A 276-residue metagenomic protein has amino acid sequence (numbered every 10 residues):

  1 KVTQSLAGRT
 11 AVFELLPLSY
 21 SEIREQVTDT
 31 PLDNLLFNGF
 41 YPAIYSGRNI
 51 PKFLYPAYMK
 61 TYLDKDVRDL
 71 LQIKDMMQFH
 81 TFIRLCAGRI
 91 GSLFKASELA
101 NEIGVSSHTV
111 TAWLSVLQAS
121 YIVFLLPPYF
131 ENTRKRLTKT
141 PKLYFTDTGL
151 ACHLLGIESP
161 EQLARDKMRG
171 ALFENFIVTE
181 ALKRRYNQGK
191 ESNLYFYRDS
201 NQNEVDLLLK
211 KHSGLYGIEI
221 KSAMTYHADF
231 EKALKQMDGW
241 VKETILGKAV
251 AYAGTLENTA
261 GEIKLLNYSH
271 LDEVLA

Functional and structural regions predicted by a protein language model:
K1-A11, V27-T28: Short regulatory helix/loop adjacent to the ATP-binding pocket of P-loop NTPases
F13-G47: Amphipathic alpha-helical segments of the small helical/lid subdomains adjacent to P-loop NTPase cores
N49-L215: Accessory nucleic acid-recognition modules appended to NTPase machines
Y186-N187, Q236-I245: Arginine/glycine-rich "motif VI" loop of SF2 helicases in the C-terminal RecA-like domain
K210, G217-Y226: Active-site ExK catalytic segment of metal-dependent nucleases
M224-L234: Active-site-adjacent loop/helix micro-motif of nuclease/hydrolase catalytic cores
L246-Y252: Short, hydrophobic beta-strand segments that form beta-sheet elements in well-ordered domains
A253-A276: Domain-level recognition of nuclease-like catalytic cores that cleave nucleotide substrates
